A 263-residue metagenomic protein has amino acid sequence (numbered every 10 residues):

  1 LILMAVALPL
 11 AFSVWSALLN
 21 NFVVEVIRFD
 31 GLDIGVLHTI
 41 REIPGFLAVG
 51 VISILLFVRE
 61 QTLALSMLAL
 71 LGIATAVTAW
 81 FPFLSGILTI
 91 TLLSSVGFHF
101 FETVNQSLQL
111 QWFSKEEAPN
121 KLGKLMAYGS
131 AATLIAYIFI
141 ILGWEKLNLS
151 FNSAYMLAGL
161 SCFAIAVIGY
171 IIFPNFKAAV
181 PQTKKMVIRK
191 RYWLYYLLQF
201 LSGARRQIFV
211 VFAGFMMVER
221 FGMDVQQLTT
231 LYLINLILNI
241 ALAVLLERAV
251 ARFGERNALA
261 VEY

Functional and structural regions predicted by a protein language model:
A17-D33, V211-L231: Short amphipathic helix-loop junctions that connect adjacent transmembrane helices in Major Facilitator Superfamily/SLC
L19, F100-F113: Intracellular juxtamembrane helix-capping segments at the cytosolic ends of symmetry-related transmembrane helices
E25-V26, V49-F57, L134-A154, G214-F215 (+1 more regions): Transmembrane alpha-helix termini and helix-breaking/packing motifs in multi-pass membrane transporters
L47-E60, W144, L242-E255: Helix-to-loop junctions at the C-terminal end of transmembrane segments in multipass secondary transporters
L63-A76, N257-Y263: Structural signature of the two symmetry-related core transmembrane helices
A79-I90: Helix-loop junctions at membrane interfaces in 12-TM secondary transporters
N120-F139: Glycine-rich segments within core transmembrane alpha-helices of 12-TM secondary carriers
I140-W144, G159-A178: C-terminal membrane-cytosol helix-exit motif in multi-pass small-molecule transporters
